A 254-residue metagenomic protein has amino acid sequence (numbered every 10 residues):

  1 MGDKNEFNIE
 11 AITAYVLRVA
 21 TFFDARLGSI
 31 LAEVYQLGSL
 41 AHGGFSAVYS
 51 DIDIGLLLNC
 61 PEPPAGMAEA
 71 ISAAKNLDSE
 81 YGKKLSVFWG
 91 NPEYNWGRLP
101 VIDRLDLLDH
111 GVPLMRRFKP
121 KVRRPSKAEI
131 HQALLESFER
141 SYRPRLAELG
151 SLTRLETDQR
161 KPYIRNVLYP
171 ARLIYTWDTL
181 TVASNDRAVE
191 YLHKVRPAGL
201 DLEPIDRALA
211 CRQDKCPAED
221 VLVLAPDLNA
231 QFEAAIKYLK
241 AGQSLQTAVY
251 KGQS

Functional and structural regions predicted by a protein language model:
M1-Y35, G66, K251-S254: Helical scaffold of the NTase/Pol beta-like nucleotidyltransferase catalytic core
G2-N5, A11, A65-R160, I164-V167: Conserved NTP/Mg2+-binding pocket subregion across the NTase superfamily
A11, Y15, E69, D220 (+1 more regions): Soluble or luminal CAZymes and related metallo-dependent hydrolases
Q36-A74, S86-F88: Catalytic metal-binding acidic patch
R116-Q253: Conserved nucleotidyltransferase catalytic core and NTase-mimicking acidic/glycine-rich helix/loop elements in nucleic
